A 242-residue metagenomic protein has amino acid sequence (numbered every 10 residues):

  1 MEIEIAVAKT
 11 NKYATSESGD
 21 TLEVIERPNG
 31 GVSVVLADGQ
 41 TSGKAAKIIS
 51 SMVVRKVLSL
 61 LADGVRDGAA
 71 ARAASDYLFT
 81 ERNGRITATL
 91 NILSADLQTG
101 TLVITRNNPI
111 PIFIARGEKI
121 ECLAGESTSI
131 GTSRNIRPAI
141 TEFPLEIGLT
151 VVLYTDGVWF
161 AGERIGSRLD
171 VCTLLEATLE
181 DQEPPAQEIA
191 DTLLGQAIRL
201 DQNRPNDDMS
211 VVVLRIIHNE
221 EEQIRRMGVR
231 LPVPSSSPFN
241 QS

Functional and structural regions predicted by a protein language model:
M1-K9, S16-S18, E26-N29, V57 (+3 more regions): Intrinsically disordered, low-complexity terminal regulatory regions
E2-G19, S75-E81, I110-E142, E146 (+3 more regions): PP2C/PPM family metal-dependent serine/threonine protein phosphatase catalytic domain, recognizing the conserved
T15-V32, A88-L90, G125-R168: Acidic loop->beta-strand submotif enriched in PP2C/PPM serine/threonine phosphatases
S42-D63, T150-D201, E220, R226-V229 (+1 more regions): Active-site-proximal, acidic helix/loop segment immediately C-terminal to a metal-coordinating Asp/Glu
K47-G117, A190-L214: Catalytic core of PPM/PP2C metal-dependent serine/threonine phosphatase domains
L102-R106, E121-A124, E222-R225: Amphipathic coiled-coil signal-relay and dimerization helices
L214-E220: Short beta-strand-to-coil "C-cap" segments at the C-terminal boundary of structured domains/repeats, marking
